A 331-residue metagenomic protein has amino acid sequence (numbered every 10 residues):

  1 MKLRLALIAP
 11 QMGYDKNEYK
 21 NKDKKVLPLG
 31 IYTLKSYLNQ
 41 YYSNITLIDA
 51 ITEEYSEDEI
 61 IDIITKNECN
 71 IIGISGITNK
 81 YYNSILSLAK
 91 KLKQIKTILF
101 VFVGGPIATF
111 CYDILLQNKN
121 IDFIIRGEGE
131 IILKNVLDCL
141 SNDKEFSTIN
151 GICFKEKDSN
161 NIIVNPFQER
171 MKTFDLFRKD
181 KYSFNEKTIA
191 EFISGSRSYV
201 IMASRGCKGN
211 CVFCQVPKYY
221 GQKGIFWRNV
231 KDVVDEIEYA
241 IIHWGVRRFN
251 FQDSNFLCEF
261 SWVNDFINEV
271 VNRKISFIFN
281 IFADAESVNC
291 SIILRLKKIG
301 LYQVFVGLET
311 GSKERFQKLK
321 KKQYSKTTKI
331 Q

Functional and structural regions predicted by a protein language model:
M1, Q11-K20, I149, K155-A203: N-terminal [4Fe-4S]-dependent radical SAM core
K2-L5, S43-N44, R197-V200, N210: Residues that mark the start of a beta-strand
R4, G30, Y37, Y41-F167: Glycine-rich beta-alpha loop elements in corrinoid/cobalamin-binding modules across cobalamin-dependent enzymes
M12, G105-T109, A285: Short beta-alpha junction loops
M12-G13, I77-N79, T310: Short glycine-rich anion-binding loops that position phosphate/pyrophosphate groups of nucleotides and phosphorylated
D15-K16, Y82, Y112, K134 (+2 more regions): Glycine/Thr-rich phosphate-binding loops of Rossmann-like dinucleotide-binding domains
K16-I31: Glycine- and acidic-residue-enriched helix-capping/strand-helix junction motifs
V26, D175-Q331: Radical SAM [4Fe-4S] cluster-binding motif and immediate context
